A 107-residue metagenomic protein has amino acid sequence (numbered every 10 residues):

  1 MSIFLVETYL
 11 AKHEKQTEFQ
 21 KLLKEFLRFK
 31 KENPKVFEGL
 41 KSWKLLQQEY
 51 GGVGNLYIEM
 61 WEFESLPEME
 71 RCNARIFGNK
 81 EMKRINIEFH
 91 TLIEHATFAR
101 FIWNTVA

Functional and structural regions predicted by a protein language model:
M1-T17, W103-V106: Glycine/serine-rich loop-strand microenvironments at binding/catalytic pocket rims
S2, T17, K24, W61 (+2 more regions): Short non-domain terminal segments
I3-L10, W43-F77: Short, well-ordered beta-strand segments in beta-rich or mixed alpha/beta enzyme and ligand-binding folds
K15-S42, F77, E81, I85: Short amphipathic alpha-helical segments
T17, L27, P34, G51 (+4 more regions): Amphipathic alpha-helical interaction segments
V36-I58, E81-A107: Glycine-rich beta-strand-turn "strand-cap" elements at beta-sheet edges
